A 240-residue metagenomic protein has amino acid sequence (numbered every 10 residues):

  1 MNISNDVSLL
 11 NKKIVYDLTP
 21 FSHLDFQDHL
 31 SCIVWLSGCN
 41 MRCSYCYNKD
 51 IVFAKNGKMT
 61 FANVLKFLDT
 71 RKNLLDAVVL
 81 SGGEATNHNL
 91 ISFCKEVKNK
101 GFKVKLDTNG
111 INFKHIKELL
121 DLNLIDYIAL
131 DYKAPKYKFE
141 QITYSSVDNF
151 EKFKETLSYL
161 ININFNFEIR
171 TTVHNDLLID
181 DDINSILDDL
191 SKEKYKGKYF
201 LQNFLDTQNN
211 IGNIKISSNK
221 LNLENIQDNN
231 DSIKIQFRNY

Functional and structural regions predicted by a protein language model:
M1-L24, V173-Y240: Auxiliary Fe-S-binding modules of radical SAM enzymes
M1-W35, R42-F53, R71-K72: N-terminal [4Fe-4S]-dependent radical SAM core
I33, S37, K58-F61: Electropositive phosphate-/nucleotide-binding environments in soluble metabolic enzymes
W35, S81-G82: A secondary-structure boundary/capping signal
C39, A85: Hydrophobic adenine-recognition pocket in adenosine-nucleotide-binding enzymes
K49-V79: Conserved alpha-helical substructure of the radical SAM core
A54-F61, S146, F150, I216-N219: Flexible, glycine- and charge-enriched loops at secondary-structure boundaries
K66-D76, T86-I216: Conserved AdoMet/S-adenosylmethionine-binding subsite of the radical SAM
